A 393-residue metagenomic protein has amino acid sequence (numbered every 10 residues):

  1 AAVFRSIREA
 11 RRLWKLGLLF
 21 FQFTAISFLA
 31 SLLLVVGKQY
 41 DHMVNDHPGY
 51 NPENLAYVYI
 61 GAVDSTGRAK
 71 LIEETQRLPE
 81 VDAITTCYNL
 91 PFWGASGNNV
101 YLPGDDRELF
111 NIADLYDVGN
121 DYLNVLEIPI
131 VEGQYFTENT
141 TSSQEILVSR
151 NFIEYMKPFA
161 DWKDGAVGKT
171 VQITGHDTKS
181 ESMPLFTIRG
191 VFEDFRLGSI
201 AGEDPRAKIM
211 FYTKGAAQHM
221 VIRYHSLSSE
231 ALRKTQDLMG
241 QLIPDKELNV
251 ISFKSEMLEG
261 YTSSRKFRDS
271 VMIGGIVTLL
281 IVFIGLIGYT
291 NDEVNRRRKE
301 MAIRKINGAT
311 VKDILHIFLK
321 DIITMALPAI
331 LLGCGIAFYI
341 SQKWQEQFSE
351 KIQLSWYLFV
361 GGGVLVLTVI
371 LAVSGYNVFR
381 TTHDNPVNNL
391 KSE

Functional and structural regions predicted by a protein language model:
A1-E9, I284-M325, H383-S392: Intracellular coupling helices
A1-G61, Q345, V387-E393: Alpha-helical transmembrane segments of integral membrane proteins
R8-L16, L242-I276, D292, R296 (+1 more regions): Membrane-helix entry/capping segments
L13-G37, R265-K299, L327-P328, L332 (+1 more regions): Hydrophobic alpha-helical transmembrane segments of multi-pass inner-membrane transport and secretion
G37-F110, D114-D117, Y376: Membrane-proximal extracellular/periplasmic loop immediately following the first transmembrane helix
T66, E73-I84, R150, E154 (+2 more regions): "Rare, low-scoring activations can occur in soluble or secreted enzymes where short amphipathic helices or signal
N111-P205: Hydrophobic secondary-structure segments that place a key small or acidic residue at a functional site
T278, K299-Q345, V360-G361, L365: Transmembrane alpha-helical interface segments in multi-pass membrane proteins
